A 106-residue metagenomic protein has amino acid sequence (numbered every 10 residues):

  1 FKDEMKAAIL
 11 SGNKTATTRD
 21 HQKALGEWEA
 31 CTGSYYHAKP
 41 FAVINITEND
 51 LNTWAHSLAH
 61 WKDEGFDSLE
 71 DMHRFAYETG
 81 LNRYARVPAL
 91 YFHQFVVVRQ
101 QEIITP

Functional and structural regions predicted by a protein language model:
F1-P106: Structured alpha/beta reader/binder surfaces that contact nucleic acids or chromatin modification marks
